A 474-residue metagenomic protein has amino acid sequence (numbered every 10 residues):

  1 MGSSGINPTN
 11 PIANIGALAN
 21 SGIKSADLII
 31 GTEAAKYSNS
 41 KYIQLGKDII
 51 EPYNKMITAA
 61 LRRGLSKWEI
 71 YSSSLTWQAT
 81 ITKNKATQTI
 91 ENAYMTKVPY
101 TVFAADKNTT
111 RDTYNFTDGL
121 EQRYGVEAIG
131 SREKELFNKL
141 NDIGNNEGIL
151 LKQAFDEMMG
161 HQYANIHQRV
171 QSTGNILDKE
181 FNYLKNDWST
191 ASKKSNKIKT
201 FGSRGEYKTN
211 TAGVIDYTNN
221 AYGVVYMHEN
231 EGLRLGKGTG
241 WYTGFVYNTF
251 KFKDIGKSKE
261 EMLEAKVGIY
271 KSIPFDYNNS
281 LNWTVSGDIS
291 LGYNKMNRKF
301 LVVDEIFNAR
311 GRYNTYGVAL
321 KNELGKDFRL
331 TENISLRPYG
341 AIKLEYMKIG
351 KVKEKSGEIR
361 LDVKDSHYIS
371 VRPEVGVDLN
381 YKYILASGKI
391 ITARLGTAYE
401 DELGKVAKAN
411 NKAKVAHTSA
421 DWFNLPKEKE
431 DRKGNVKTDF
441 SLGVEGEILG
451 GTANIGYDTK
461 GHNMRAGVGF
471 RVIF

Functional and structural regions predicted by a protein language model:
M1-G2, A19-I29: Beta-strand repeat architectures
G2-S4, P8, G31-Y222: Outer-membrane translocation/initiation segment of Type V secreted surface proteins
P8-G22: Short, T/G/N/S-enriched strand-turn elements that build extracellular solenoid repeat scaffolds
N138-D327, N454-R465, G469: Outer membrane beta-barrel translocator domains of Type V secretion systems
S192-N196, L233-W241, N279-G287, E332-P338 (+5 more regions): Outer-envelope beta-barrel architecture signal
A212-Y217, K253-K259, K295-N314, K348-I369 (+1 more regions): Solvent-exposed, glycine/polar-rich loop segments of beta-barrel outer-membrane systems
A265-G268, D362-F474: Outer membrane beta-barrel transmembrane domains
G292, K343-M347: Solvent-exposed flexible segments
